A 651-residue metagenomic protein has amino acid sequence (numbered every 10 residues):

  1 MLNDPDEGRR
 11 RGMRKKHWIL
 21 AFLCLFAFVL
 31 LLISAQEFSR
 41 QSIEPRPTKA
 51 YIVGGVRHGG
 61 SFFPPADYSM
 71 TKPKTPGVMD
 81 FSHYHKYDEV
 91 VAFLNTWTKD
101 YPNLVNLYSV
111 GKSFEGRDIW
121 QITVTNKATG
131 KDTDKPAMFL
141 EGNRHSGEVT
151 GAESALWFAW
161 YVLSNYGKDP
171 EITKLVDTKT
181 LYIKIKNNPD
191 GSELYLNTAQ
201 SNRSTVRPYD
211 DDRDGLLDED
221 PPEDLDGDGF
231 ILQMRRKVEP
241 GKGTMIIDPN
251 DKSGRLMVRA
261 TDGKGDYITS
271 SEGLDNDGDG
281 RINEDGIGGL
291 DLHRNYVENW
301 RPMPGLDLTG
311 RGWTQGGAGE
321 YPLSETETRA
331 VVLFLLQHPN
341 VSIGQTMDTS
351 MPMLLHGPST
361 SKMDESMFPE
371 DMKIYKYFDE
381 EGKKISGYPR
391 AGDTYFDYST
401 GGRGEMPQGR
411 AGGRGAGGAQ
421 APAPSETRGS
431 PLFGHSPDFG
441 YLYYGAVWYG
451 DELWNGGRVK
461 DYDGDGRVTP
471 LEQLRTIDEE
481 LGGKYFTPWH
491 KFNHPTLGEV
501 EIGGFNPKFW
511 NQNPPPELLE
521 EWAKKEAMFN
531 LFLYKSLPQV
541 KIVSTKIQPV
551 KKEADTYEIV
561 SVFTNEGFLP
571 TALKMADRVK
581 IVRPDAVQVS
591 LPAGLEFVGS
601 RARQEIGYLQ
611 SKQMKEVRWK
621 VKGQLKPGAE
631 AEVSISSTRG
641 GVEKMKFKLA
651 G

Functional and structural regions predicted by a protein language model:
Q36-V78, G456, I477, G483-L497 (+1 more regions): Extreme N-terminal flexible tails
G54-Y68, G111, V124, T180-T314 (+2 more regions): Surface-exposed loop and adjacent secondary-structure segments within mature catalytic domains
N106, D118, E141, L181-D190 (+11 more regions): Metallocarboxypeptidase
A128, N565-L569, L625: Short, acidic/polar linear motifs in exposed loop/turn regions
G151-N197: Short helix-loop-beta-strand segments that form the rim/entrance of peptidase-like active sites
F563-R578: Short amphipathic, basic-aromatic surface patches that mediate peripheral association with negatively charged
L595-L625: Intrinsically disordered, low-complexity Pro/Gly/Ser/Thr-rich segments with frequent PxxP/GP/PP motifs and embedded
G641-A650: Edge beta-strands of extracellular beta-sandwich domains
